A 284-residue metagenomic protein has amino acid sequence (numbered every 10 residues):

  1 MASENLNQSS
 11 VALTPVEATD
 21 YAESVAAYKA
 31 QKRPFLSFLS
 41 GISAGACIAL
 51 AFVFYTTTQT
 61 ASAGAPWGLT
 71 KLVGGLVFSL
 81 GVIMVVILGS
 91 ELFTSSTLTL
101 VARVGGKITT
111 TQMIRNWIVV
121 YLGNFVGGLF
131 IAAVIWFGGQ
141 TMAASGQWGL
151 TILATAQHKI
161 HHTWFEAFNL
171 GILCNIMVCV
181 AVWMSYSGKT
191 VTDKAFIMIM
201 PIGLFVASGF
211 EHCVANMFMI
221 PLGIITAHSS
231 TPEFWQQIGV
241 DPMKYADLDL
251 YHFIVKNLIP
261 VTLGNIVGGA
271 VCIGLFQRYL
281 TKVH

Functional and structural regions predicted by a protein language model:
A2-H284: Alpha-helical transmembrane segments and their helix-helix packing motifs
